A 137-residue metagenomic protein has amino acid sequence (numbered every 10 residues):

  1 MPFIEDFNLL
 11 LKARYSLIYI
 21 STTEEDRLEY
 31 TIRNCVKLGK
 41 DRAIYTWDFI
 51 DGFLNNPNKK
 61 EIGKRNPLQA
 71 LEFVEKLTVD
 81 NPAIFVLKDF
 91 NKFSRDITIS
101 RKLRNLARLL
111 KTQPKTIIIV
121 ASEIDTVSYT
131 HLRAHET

Functional and structural regions predicted by a protein language model:
M1-F7, L11-C35: Glycine-rich P-loop/Walker A and Walker A-like loops and their local beta1-loop-alpha1 context in P-loop NTPases
E24-R27, I50-L54, N91-F93, E123-V127: Conserved nucleotide-binding/hydrolysis micro-motifs of P-loop NTPases
R42-N58: AAA+/P-loop NTPase substrate/partner-engagement loops
L54-K76: Short glycine-rich substrate-engagement loop in P-loop NTPases that contacts/grips substrate
A70-I99: Conserved P-loop NTPase "ATPase switch" module shared by AAA+ and STAND
K92-T112: Conserved Walker B catalytic segment
L106-S128: Sensor-1/coupling segment of RecA-like P-loop NTPase cores
T130-T137: Conserved small/polar residues in nucleotide/adenosyl-binding loops
